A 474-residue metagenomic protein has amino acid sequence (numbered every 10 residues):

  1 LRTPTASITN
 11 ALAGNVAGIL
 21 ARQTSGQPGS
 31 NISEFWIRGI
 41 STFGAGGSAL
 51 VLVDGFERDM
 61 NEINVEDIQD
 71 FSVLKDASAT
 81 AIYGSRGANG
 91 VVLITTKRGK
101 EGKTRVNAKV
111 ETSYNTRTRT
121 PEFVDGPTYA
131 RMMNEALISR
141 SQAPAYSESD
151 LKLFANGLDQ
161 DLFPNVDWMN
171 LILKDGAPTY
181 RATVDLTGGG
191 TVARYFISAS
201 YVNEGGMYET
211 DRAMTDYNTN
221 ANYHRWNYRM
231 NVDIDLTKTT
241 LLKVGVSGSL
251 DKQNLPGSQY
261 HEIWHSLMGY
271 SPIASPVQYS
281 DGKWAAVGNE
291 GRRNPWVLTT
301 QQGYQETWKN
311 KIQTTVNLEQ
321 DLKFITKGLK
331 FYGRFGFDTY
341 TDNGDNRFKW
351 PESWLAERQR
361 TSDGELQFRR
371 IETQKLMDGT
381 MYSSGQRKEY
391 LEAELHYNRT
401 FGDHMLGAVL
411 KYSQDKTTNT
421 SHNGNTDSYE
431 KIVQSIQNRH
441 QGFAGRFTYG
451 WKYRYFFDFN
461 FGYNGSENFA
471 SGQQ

Functional and structural regions predicted by a protein language model:
L1-Y228, L242: Short, small/polar-rich motifs associated with maturation and membrane association, primarily at protein termini
S7, I32, N89, T179-T183 (+5 more regions): Transmembrane beta-barrel architecture of outer-membrane proteins
G84, T120-V124, Y208-M214, P256-H261 (+3 more regions): Outer-membrane beta-barrel translocator domains and adjoining extracellular loop/strand segments of Gram-negative
T96, A108, V184-G190, M230-I234 (+3 more regions): Residues on the lipid-exposed face of transmembrane beta-strands in outer-membrane beta-barrel proteins
G99-T104, T191-V192, M207, T239 (+4 more regions): Short loop/turn motifs that connect adjacent beta-strands in outer-membrane beta-barrel proteins
V106-A108, Y195-I197, L242-V244, L329-F335 (+2 more regions): Transmembrane beta-strands of outer-membrane beta-barrel proteins
R117-R119, D161-S200, E204-Y208, T219-R293 (+5 more regions): Flexible loop and strand-edge segments within Gram-negative outer membrane beta-barrel domains
D167-T187, P272-V287, K349-A470: Outer-membrane beta-barrel transmembrane domain signature of Gram-negative proteins, especially the mid-to-C-terminal
